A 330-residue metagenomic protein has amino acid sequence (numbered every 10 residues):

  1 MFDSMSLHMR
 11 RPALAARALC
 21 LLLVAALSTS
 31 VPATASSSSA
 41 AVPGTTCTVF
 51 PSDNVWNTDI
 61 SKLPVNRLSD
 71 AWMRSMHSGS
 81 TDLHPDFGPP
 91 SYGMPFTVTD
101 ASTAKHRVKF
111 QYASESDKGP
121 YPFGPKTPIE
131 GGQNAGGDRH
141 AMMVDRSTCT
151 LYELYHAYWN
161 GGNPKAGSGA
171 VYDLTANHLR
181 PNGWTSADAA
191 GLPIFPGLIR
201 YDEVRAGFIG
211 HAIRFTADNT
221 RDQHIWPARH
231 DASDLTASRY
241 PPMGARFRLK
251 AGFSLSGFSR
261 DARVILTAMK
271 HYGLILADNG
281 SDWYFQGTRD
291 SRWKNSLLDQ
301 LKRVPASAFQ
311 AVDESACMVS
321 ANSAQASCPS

Functional and structural regions predicted by a protein language model:
F2-S37: Secretory targeting and sorting signals
S39-S330: Short, surface-exposed polybasic-aromatic patches that bind anionic ligands, especially phosphate groups
